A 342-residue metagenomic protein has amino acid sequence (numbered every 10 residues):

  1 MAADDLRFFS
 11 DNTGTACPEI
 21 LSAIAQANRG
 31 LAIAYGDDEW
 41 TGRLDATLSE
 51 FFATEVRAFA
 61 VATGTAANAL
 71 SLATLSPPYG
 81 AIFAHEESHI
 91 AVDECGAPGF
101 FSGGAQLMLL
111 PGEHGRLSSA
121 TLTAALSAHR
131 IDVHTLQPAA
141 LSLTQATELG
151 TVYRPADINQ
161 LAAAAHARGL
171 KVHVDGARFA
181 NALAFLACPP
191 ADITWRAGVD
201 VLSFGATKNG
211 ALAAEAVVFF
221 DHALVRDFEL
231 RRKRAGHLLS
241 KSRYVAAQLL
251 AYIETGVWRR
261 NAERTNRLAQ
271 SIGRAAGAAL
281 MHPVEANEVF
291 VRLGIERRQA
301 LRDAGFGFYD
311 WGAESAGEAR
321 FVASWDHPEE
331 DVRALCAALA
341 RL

Functional and structural regions predicted by a protein language model:
A2-A304, D310-D326, E330-D331, L335-L342: Conserved PLP-enzyme active-site core in the AAT-like
